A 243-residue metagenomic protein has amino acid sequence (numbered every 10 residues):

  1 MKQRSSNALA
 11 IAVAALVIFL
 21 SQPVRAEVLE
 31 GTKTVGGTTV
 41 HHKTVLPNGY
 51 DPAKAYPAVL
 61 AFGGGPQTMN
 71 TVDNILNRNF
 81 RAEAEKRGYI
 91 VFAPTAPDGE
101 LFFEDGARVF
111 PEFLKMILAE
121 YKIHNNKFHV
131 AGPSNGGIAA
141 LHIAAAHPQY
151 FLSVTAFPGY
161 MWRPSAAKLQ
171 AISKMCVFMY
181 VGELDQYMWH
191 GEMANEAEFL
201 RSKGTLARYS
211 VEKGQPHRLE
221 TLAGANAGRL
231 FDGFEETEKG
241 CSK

Functional and structural regions predicted by a protein language model:
M1-S5: N-terminal secretory signal peptides that target proteins for export/translocation
A10-F19: Bacterial N-terminal signal peptides
L20-A58, D105-G106, P133-N135, A194-E198 (+3 more regions): A domain-start/cap signature at the N-terminus of enzymes
N48-A55, F102-N135, A140, P148: Gly/Ser-rich "nucleophile elbow"/oxyanion-hole loop immediately N-terminal to the catalytic nucleophile in hydrolases
Y50-L101, Y187: Short substrate-entry loop that stabilizes the transition state in hydrolases
K54-A58, K86-I90, H124-K127, P148-S153 (+2 more regions): Loop/turn elements at helix/coil->beta-strand transitions in domains of secreted/extracellular proteins
A61-P66, D98, L118-Y121, P133 (+6 more regions): Cell-envelope and extracellular/periplasmic
S153, P158-F231, E235: The feature captures the conserved acid-bearing segment of alpha/beta-hydrolase catalytic domains
